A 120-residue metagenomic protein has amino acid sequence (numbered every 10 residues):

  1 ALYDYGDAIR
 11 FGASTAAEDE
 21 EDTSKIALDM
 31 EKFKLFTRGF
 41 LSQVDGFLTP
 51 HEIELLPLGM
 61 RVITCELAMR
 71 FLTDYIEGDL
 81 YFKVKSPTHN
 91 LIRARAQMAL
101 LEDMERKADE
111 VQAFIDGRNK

Functional and structural regions predicted by a protein language model:
L2-G46, V62-Y81: Active-site activation/catalytic loop segments of kinase-like enzymes and analogous catalytic loops in related
L41, P57, S86-H89: Sparse, context-dependent recognition of short Cys/His-centered cofactor- or disulfide-binding micro-motifs
G46-E54: Alpha-helical transmembrane segments
I53-I63: Small/polar glycine-rich anion-binding or flexible loop at a beta-alpha turn
E66-K120: ATP/Mg2+ or Mg2+-diphosphate-binding catalytic cores that bind nucleotide phosphates or diphosphates via glycine-rich
